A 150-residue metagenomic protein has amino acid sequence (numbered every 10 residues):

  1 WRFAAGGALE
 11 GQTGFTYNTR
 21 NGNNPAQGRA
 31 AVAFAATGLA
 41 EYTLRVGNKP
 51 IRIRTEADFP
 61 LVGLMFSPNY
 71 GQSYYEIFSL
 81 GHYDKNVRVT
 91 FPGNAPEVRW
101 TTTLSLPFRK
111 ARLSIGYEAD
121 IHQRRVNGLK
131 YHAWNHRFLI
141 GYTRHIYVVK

Functional and structural regions predicted by a protein language model:
W1-G7, A30, G47-T55, R109-L113 (+1 more regions): Outer-envelope beta-barrel architecture signal
W1-Q27, A31-A33: Long amphipathic alpha-helical segments with strong coiled-coil/leucine-zipper propensity
L9-Y17, A57-G63, F108-K110, A119-Q123 (+1 more regions): Transmembrane beta-strands of outer-membrane beta-barrel pores
G14-N21, I77-K85, E118-Q123: Flexible, solvent-exposed coil segments and beta strand-coil junctions, predominantly the extracellular/periplasmic
F15-N23, F66-S73, V126-Y131: Outer-membrane beta-barrel translocator domains and adjoining extracellular loop/strand segments of Gram-negative
N23-F108: Outer-membrane beta-barrel transmembrane domain signature
V98-A119, Q123-V126: Extended, basic/helix-rich recognition subdomains
N135-K150: Outer-membrane beta-barrel "beta-signal"
